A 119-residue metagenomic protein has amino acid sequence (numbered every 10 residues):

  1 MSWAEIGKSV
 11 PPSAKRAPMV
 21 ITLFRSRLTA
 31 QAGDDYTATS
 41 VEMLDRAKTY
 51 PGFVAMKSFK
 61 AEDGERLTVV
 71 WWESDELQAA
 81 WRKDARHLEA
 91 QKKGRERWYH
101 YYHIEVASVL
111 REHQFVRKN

Functional and structural regions predicted by a protein language model:
M1-R66, D75-K83, Y99-N119: Short S/T/G/P-rich N-terminal loop/turn motif that feeds into the first structured element of a domain
K92-G94, H100-Y101: Short arginine-rich
